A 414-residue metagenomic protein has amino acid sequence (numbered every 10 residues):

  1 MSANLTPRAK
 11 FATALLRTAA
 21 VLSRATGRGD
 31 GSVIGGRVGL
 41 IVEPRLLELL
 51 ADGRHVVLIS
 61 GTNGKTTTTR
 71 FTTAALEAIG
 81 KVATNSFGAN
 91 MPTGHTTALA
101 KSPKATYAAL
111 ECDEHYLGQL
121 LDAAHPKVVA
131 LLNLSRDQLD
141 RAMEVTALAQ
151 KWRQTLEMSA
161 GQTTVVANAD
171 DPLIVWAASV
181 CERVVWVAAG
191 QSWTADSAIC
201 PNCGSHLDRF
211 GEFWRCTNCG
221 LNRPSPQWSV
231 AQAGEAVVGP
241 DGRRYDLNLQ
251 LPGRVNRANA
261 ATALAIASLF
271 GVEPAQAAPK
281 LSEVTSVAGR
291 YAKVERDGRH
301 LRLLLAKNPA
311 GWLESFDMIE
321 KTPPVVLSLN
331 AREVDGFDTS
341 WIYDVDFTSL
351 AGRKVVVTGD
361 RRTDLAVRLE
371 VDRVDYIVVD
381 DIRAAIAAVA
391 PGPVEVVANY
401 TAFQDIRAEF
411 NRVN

Functional and structural regions predicted by a protein language model:
M1-S32, P201-G204, C216-R223, S268-E273 (+2 more regions): ATP-dependent carboxylate-amine ligase
N4-W186, W193-A195, I199: Phosphate-binding loop of NTP-binding sites
V33, R54, T67, N90 (+11 more regions): Conserved active-site and cofactor/substrate-binding residues in soluble primary-metabolism enzymes
D52-H55, A78-K81, S102-T106, H125-K127 (+9 more regions): Short glycine/proline-enriched coil/turn segments at helix->beta-strand junctions
T69-T73, L264, A366, R407: A generic structural signal for short, well-ordered alpha-helical segments in conserved domains
T72, L76, H95-L99, A260-F270 (+1 more regions): Buried hydrophobic packing segments
G94, Q119-L120, D140-R141, V175-A178 (+6 more regions): Short glycine-/acidic-enriched loop or helix-start segments at secondary-structure transitions that form or flank
L131, S135-R299, D375: Acidic, Mg2+-coordinating active-site environments of NTP-dependent enzymes
